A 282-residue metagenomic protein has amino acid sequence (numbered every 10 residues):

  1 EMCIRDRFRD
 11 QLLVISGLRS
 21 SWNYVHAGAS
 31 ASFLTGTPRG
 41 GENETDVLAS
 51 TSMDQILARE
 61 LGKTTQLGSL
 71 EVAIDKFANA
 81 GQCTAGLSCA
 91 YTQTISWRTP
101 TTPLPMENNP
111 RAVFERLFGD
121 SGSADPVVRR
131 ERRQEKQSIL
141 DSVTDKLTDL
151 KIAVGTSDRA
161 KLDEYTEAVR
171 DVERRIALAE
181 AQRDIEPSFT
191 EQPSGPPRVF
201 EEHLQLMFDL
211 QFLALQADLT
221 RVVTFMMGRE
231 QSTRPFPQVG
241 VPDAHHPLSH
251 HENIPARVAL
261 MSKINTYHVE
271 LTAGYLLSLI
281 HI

Functional and structural regions predicted by a protein language model:
E1-D6, H281-I282: Conserved small/polar residues in nucleotide/adenosyl-binding loops
R5, S50-E60, L206-L213, L277-S278: Short alpha-helical segments and helix-capping/turn motifs at coil-helix boundaries
R5-S20: Short, structured active-site-proximal loop/turn typified by the sulfatase FGly-forming signature C/S-X-P-X-R
R7-R9, V25-A27, G62-T65, L204 (+1 more regions): Extracellular/periplasmic catalytic domains that process cell-envelope and extracellular macromolecules
L13-S16, S69-E71, V222-M226: Structural recognition of the beta-strand scaffold that forms the well-ordered cores of secreted hydrolase catalytic
R19-N23, D75-N79, R229-T233: Solvent-exposed loop/turn segments at secondary-structure junctions within structured extracellular/periplasmic domains
Y24-Q182: A contiguous, mid-domain pocket- or channel-lining segment that forms the substrate-recognition surface
R111-I280: Anion-binding catalytic surfaces of enzymes that hydrolyze or transfer phosphate/sulfate esters
